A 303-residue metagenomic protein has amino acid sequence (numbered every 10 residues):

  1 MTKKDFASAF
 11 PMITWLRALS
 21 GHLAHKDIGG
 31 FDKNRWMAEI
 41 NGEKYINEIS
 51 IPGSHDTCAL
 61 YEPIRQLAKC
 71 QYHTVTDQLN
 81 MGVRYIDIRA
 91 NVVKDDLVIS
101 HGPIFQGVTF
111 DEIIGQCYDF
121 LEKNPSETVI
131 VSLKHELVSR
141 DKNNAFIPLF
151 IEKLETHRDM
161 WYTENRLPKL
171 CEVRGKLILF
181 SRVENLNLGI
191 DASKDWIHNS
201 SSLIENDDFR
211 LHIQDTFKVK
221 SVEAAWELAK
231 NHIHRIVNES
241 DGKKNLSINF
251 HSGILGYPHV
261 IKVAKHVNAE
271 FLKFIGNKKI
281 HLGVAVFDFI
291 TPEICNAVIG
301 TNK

Functional and structural regions predicted by a protein language model:
T2-Y85, K94-K123, T128, L177 (+5 more regions): Long, acidic (Asp/Glu-rich), low-complexity accessory segments flanking structured domains
T74-V75, T109, V138-K142, R166-K169: General structural signal for secondary-structure boundaries
R89: A motif-centric signal for short, conserved binding hotspots located in accessible loops or intrinsically disordered
F110-H157: Catalytic cores of phosphodiester-bond-cleaving enzymes
I147-N238: Active-site-adjacent pocket scaffolds in enzyme catalytic domains
